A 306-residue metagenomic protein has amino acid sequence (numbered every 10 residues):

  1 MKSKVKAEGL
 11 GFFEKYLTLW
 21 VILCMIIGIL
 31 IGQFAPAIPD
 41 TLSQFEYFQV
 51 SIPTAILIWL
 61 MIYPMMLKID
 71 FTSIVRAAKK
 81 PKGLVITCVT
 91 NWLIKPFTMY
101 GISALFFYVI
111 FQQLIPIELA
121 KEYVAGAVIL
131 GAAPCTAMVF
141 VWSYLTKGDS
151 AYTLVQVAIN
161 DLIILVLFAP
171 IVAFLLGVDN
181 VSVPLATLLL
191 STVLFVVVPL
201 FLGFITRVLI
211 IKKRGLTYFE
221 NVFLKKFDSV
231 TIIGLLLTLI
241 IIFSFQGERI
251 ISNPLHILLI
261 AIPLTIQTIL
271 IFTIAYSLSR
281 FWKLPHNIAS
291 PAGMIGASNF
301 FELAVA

Functional and structural regions predicted by a protein language model:
M1-L67, T72-A306: Alpha-helical transmembrane segments of multi-pass small-molecule/ion transporters
